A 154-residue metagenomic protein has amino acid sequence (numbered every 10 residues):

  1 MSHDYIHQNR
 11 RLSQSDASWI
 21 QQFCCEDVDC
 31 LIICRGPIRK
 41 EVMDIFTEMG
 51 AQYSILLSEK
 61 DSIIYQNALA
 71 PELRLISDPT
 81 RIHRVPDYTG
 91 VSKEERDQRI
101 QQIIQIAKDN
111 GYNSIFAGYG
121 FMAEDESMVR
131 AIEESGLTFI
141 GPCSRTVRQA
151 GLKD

Functional and structural regions predicted by a protein language model:
M1-D154: N-terminal beta-alpha lobe that positions the nucleotide/phosphoryl donor in ATP/NTP-coupled carboxylate activation
